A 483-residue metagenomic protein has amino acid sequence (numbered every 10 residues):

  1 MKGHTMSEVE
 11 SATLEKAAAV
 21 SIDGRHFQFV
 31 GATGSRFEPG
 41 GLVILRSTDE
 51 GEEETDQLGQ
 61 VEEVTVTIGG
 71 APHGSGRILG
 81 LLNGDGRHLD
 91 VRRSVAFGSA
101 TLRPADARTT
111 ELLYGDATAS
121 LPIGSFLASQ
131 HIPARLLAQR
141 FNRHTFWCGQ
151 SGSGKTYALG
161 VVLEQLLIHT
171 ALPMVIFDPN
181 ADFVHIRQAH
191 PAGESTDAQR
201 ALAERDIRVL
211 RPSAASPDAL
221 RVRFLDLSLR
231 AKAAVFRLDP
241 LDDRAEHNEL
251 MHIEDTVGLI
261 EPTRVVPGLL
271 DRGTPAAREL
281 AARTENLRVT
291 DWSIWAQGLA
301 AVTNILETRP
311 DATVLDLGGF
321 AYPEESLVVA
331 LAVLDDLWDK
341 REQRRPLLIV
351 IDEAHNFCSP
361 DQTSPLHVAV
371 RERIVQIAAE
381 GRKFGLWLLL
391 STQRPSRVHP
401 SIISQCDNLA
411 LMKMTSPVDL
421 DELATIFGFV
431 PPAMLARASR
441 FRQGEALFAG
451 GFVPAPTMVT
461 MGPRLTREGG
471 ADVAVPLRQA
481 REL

Functional and structural regions predicted by a protein language model:
M1-C148, Y157-V162, Q343-L347, P360-D361 (+1 more regions): Basic- and hydrophobic-enriched, low-structure N-terminal and domain-boundary segments that flank ATP-binding catalytic
S120-R211, D421, F448, R478-R481: Glycine-rich phosphate-binding loop of nucleotide-binding enzymes
Q139, L166-T170, R200-L202, I305-E307 (+3 more regions): Conserved catalytic network of the ASCE P-loop NTPase/AAA+ motor domain
P179, D352, L386, Q393-R394 (+1 more regions): Conserved H-loop
A181, H185-E194, L210-Q376, K383 (+1 more regions): P-loop NTPase motor domains
V370, R394-V398, I402: Helical "lid/switch" subdomain of P-loop NTPase nucleotide-binding domains
S401-K413: A short helix-turn-beta junction within AAA+ P-loop NTPase domains corresponding to the substrate/partner-engaging
G444-L483: Conserved P-loop NTPase motor module
